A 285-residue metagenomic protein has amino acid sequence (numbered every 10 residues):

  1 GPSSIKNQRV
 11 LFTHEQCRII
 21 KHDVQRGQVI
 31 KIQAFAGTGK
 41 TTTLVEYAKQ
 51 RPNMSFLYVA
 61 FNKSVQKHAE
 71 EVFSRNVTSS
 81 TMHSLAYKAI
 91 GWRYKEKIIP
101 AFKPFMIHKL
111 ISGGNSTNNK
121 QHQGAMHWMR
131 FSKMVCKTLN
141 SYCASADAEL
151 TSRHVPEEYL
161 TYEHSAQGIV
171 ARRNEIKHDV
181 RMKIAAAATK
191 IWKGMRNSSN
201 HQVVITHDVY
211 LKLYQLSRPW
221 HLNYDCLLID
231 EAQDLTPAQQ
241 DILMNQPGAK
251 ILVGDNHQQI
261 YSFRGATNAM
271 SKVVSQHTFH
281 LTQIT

Functional and structural regions predicted by a protein language model:
G1-K97: P-loop NTPase Walker
G1-Q33, T43, T117-C226, P237-A238 (+2 more regions): Accessory N-terminal region flanking or inserted into the helicase ATPase core in nucleic-acid motor proteins
D23-V24, A69-F73, A89-I90, Y214 (+4 more regions): Short, flexible helix/strand-to-coil boundary loops that buttress conserved ligand/catalytic motifs in alpha/beta
I32-L44, Q50, M54, F61-S64 (+4 more regions): Conserved helicase motor core of SF1/SF2 NTP-dependent helicases
Q50-R51, V72, W92, G113 (+3 more regions): Active-site catalytic microenvironments for nucleophilic, acid-base chemistry
K63-C143: Conserved P-loop NTPase-based nucleic-acid remodeling module centered on helicase motor cores
Q66-A69, K190-N200, T267-S271: Intrinsically disordered, low-complexity boundary segments flanking structured domains
